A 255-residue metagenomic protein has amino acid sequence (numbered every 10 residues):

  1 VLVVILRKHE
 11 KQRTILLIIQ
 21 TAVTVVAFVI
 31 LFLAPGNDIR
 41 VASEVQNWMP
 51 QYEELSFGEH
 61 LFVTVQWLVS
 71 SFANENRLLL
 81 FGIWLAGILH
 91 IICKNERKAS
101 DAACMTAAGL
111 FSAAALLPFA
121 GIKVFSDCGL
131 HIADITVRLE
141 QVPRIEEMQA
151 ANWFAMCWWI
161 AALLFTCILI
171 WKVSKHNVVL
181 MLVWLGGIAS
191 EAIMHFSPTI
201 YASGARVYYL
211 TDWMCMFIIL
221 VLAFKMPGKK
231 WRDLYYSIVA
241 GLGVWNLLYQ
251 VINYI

Functional and structural regions predicted by a protein language model:
V1-I5, I252-Y254: Transmembrane-embedded, aromatic-rich helix segments that form part of the hydrophobic channel/pocket engaging
V3, S190, C215: Short, solvent-exposed loop/turn segments at secondary-structure junctions
I5-I15, C93-R97, T166-V178, I219-I238: Membrane-interface junctions at the ends of membrane-embedded or membrane-associated helices
Q12-V173, M181, G187-R206, N246 (+1 more regions): Transmembrane catalytic cores of multi-pass membrane glycosyltransferases and polysaccharide-assembly enzymes
I160, Y209-L220: Alpha-helical transmembrane segments of multi-pass membrane proteins
L180, W184, C215-I218, Y236-G243: Residues within membrane-spanning alpha-helices of integral membrane proteins, especially the hydrophobic core/packing
R206-T211, M226: C-terminal or late-domain output modules
W231-I255: C-terminal "closing" transmembrane helix and its immediate cytosolic amphipathic cap in multi-pass membrane proteins
